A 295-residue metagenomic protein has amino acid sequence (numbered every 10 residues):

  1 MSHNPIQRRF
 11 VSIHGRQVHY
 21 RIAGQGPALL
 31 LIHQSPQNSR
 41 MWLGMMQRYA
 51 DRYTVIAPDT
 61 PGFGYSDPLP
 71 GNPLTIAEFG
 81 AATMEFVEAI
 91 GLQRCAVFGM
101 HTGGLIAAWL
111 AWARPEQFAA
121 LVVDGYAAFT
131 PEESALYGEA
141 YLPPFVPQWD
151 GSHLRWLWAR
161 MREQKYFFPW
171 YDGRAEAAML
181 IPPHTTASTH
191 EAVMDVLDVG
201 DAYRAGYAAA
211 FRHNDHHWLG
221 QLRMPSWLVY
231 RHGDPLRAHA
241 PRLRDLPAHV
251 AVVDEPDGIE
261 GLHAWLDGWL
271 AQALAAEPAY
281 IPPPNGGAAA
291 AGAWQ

Functional and structural regions predicted by a protein language model:
M1-Q17: N-terminal cap/lid segment of alpha/beta-hydrolase-fold proteins
R16-D67: Conserved HGGG/HGGXW glycine-rich cap/lid loop of the alpha/beta-hydrolase fold
M41-L43, S66-N72, E132-A135, H239-A240: Conserved catalytic-core motifs of eukaryotic protein kinase domains, centered on the activation segment
I56-T102: Active-site loop/oxyanion-hole signature of alpha/beta-hydrolase fold enzymes
I106-L110: Hydrolases whose catalytic domains are alpha/beta-hydrolase-1, hotdog thioesterase, or metallo-beta-lactamase-like
W112, A119-R155: Flexible "cap/lid" loop of the alpha/beta hydrolase fold
D195-R242: Conserved serine/cysteine hydrolase catalytic core
P247-Q295: Catalytic active-site module of serine/aspartate enzymes centered on a nucleophile-bearing elbow/loop
